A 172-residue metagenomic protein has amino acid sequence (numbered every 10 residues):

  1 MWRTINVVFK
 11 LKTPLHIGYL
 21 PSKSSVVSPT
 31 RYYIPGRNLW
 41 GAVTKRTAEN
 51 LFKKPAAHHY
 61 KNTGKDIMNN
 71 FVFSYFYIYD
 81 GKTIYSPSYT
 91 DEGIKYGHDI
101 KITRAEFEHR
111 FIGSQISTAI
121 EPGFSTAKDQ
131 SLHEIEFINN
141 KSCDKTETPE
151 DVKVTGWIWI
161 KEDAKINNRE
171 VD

Functional and structural regions predicted by a protein language model:
M1-D172: Conserved active-site/ligand-binding neighborhood in enzyme cores
